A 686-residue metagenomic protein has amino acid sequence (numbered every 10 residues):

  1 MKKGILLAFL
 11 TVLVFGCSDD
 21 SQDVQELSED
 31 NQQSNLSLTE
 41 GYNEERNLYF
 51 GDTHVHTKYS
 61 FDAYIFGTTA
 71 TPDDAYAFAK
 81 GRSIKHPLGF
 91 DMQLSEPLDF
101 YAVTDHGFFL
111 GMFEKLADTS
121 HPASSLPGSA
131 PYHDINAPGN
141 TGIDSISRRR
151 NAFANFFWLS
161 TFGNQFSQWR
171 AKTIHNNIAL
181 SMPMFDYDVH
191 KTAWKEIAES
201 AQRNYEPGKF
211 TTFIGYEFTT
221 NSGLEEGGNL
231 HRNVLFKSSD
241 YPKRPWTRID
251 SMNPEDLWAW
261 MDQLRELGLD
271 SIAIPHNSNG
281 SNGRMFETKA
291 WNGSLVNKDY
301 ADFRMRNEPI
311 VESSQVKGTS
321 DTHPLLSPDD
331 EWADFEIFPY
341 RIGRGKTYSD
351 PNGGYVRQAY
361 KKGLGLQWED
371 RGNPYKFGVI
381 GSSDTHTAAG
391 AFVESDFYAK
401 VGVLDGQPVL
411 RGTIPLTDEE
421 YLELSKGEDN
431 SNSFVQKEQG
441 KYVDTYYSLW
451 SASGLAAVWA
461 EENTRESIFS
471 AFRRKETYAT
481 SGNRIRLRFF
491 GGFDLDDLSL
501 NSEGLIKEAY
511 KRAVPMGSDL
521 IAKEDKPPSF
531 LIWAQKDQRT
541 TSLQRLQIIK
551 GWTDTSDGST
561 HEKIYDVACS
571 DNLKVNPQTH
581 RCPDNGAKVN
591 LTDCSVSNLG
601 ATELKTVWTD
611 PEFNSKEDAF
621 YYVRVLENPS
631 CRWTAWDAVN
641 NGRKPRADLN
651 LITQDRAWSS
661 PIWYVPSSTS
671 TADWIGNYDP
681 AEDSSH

Functional and structural regions predicted by a protein language model:
K2-A8: Sec-dependent signal peptide recognition, specifically the positively charged N-region followed immediately by
V14-G16: C-terminal motif of bacterial Sec signal peptides marking the signal peptidase cleavage site
S18-P72, Y76-H133, P183-D186, E196-G208 (+3 more regions): C-terminal functional module detector
G128-I174, L573-D584, L591-T592: Low-complexity, serine/threonine/proline-enriched polar segments
V234-K237: Long, charge-dense tracts
D240, D250-M252: Conserved, charged catalytic cores of large soluble enzymes
D256: Acidic, metal/ion-coordinating pockets
